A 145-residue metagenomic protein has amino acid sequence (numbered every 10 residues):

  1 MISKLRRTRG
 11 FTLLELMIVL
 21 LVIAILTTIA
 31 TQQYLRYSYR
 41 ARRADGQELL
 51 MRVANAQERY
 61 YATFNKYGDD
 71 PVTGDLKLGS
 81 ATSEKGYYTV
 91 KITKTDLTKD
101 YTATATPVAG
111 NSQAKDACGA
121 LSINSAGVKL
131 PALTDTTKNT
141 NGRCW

Functional and structural regions predicted by a protein language model:
M1-F11: N-terminal leader/signal peptides at the extreme start of proteins
T8, L26-I29, A41-A44: Residue-level signal for short amphipathic helical patches enriched in basic/charged and nearby hydrophobic residues
G10-E15, Q32, V53: Conserved G/P- and acidic residue-centered "switch" motifs that form tight phosphate/ATP-binding loops in soluble
L16-Q33: Alpha-helical hydrophobic helix detector
Y39-K66: Membrane-proximal N-terminal amphipathic helix
A62-W145: Periplasmic/extracellular, small/polar-rich flexible segments of pilin-like filament-forming proteins
